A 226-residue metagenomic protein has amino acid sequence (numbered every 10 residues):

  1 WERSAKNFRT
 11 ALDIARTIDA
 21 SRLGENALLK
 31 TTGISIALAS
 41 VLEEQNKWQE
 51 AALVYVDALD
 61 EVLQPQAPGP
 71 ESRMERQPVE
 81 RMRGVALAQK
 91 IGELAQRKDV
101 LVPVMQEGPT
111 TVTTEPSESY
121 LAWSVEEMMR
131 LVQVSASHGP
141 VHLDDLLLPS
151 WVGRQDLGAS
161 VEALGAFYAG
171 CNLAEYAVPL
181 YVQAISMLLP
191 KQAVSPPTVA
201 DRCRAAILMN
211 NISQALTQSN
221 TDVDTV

Functional and structural regions predicted by a protein language model:
W1-E2, F8, W48, L101 (+3 more regions): TPR-repeat structural position
W1-N26, K30-S35: N-terminal topogenic membrane-targeting module
A15-L28, E61-M82, P109-E115, V125-R154 (+1 more regions): Flexible helix-coil transition and linker loops at the boundaries of alpha-helical arrays
Q45, Q96-K98, C171, S219: Structural motif corresponding to the intra-repeat A-B loop/turn of tetratricopeptide repeats
V182-V226: Structured C-terminal portions of repeat-based eukaryotic scaffold domains
